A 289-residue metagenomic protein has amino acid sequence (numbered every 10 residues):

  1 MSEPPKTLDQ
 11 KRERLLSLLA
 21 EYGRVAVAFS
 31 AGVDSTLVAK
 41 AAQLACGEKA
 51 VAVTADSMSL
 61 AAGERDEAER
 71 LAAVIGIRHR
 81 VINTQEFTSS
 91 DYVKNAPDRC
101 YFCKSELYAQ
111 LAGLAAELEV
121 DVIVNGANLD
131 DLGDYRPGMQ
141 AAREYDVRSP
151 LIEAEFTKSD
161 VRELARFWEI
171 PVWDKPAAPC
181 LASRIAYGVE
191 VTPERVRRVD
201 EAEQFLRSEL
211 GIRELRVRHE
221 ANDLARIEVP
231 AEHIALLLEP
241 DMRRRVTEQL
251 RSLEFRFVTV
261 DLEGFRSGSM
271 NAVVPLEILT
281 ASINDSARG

Functional and structural regions predicted by a protein language model:
S2-F167, A225, R243-F255, G264 (+2 more regions): ATP-dependent adenylation/nucleotidyltransferase module used to activate substrates
F87, A186-G188, E232-I234: A short, flexible beta-alpha/helix-coil linker loop
C100, V147, L181, L237 (+1 more regions): Short clusters of hydrophobic/aromatic residues that line enzyme substrate/ligand-binding pockets
I123-G126, A182, R218, E228: Short, conserved beta-strand edge motifs with alternating hydrophobic and charged residues
I152-R207, G211-R216: Mid-to-C-terminal catalytic subdomains of enzymes that bind/position adenosyl phosphate moieties or nucleic-acid
R197-E201, F205-L210, E214-G289: Auxiliary Fe-S-binding modules of radical SAM enzymes
